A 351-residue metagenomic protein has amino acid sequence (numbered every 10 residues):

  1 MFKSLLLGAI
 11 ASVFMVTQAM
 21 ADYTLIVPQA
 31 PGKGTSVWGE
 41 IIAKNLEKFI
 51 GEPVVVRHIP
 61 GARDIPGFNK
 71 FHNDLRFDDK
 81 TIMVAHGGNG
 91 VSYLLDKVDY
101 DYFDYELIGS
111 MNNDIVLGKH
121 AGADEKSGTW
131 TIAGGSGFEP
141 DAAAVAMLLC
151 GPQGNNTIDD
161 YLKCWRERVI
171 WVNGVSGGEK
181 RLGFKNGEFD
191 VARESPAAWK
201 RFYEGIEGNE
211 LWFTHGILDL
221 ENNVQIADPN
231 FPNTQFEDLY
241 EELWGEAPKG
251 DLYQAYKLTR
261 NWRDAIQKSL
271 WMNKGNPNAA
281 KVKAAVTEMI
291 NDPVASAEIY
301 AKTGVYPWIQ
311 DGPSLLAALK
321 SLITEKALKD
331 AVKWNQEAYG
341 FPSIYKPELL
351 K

Functional and structural regions predicted by a protein language model:
M1-G8: Sec-dependent signal peptide recognition, specifically the positively charged N-region followed immediately by
G8-F14: Bacterial N-terminal signal peptides
V16-Q18: N-terminal signal peptide c-region/cleavage motif recognized by signal peptidases
M20-Y105, S136-D141, L149-E204, P293 (+2 more regions): N-terminal (or domain-start) structured segment
K80-M83, V98-G122, G128-G134, Y253-N261: A structural signal for short loop-to-beta-strand junctions that line the ligand-binding cleft of periplasmic/secreted
G90-V98, S110-D124, A142-G151, D264-N273 (+1 more regions): Periplasmic solute-binding protein
Y203-I290, E337-K351: C-terminal lobe and pocket-closing loops of periplasmic/extracytoplasmic Venus-flytrap solute-binding proteins
N261-A327: Secondary-structure end/capping motifs
